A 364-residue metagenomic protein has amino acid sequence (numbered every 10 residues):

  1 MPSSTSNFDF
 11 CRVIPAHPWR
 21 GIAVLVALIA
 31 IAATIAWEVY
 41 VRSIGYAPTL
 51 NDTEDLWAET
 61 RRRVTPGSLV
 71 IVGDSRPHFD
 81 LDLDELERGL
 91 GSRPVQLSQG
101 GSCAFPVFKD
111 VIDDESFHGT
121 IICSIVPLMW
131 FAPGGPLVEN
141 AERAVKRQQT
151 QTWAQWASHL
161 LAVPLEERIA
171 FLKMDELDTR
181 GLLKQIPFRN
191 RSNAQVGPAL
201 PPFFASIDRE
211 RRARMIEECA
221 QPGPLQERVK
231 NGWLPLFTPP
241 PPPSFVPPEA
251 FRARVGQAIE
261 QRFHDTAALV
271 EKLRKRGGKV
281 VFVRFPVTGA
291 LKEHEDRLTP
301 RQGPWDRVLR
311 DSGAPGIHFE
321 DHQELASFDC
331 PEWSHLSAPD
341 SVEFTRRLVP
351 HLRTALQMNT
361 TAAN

Functional and structural regions predicted by a protein language model:
M1-W19: N-terminal Lys/Arg-rich, disordered targeting/topogenic segments
R20-Y40: Hydrophobic membrane-insertion alpha-helices, especially the h-region of bacterial N-terminal signal peptides
R42-R62: Alpha-helical transmembrane signal-anchor/signal-peptide segments
L69-G73, L336: Short hydrophobic beta-strand that contains or immediately precedes a catalytic carboxylate
V72, R76-L160: Membrane-embedded segments
N140-R276, A363: Secreted/periplasmic serine-hydrolase-like ester/acetyl group-modifying domain
L269-R297: Active-site segments of SGNH/GDSL-like serine hydrolases that catalyze O-acetyl group transfer/hydrolysis on lipids
D296-N364: C-terminal regions of proteins
